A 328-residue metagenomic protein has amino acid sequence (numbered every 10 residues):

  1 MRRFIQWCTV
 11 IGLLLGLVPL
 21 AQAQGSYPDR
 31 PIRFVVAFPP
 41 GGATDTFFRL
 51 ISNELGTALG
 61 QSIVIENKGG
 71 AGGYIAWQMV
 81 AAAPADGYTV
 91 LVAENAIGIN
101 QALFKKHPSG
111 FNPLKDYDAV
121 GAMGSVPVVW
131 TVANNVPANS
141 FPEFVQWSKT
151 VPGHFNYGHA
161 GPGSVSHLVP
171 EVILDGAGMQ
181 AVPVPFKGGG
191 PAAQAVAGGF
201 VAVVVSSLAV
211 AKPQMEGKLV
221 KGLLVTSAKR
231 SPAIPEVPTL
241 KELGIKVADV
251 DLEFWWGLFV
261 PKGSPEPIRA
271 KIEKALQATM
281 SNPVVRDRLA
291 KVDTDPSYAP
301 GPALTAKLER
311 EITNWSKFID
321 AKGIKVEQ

Functional and structural regions predicted by a protein language model:
M1-F4: Positively charged n-region of N-terminal signal peptides that target proteins for export
W7-P19: Bacterial N-terminal signal peptides
A23-D116, G153-H154, P162, S166 (+4 more regions): N-terminal (or domain-start) structured segment
D29-P31, D175-M179, E242, E266-Q328: An extracytoplasmic/periplasmic, membrane-proximal ligand-sensing/linker region
M79-Y88, Q101-P191, L240-E242, W255-R288: Hinge/capping helix and adjacent helix->loop/strand transition within the periplasmic-binding protein
E94-N95, N134, S207-A209, S227-A228 (+1 more regions): Short secondary-structure boundary segments
S125, A211-S281, T313, E327: C-terminal lobe and pocket-closing loops of periplasmic/extracytoplasmic Venus-flytrap solute-binding proteins
F144, V196, W315: Residue-level signature of catalytic and energy-coupling elements of molecular machines, predominantly ATP/GTP-dependent
